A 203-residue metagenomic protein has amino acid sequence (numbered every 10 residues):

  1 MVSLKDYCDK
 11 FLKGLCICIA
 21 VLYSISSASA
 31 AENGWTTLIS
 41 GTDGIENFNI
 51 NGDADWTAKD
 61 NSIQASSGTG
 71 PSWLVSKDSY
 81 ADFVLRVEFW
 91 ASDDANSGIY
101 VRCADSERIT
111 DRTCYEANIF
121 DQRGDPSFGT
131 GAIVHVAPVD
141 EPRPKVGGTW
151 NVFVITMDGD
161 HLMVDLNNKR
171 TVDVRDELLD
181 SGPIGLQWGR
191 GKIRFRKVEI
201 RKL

Functional and structural regions predicted by a protein language model:
M1, L22-S27: Intrinsically disordered, low-complexity segments
V2-L15: Bacterial N-terminal signal peptides that target proteins for export
G14-S24: Bacterial N-terminal signal peptides
A28-L203: Carbohydrate-interacting regions of secretory-pathway proteins
